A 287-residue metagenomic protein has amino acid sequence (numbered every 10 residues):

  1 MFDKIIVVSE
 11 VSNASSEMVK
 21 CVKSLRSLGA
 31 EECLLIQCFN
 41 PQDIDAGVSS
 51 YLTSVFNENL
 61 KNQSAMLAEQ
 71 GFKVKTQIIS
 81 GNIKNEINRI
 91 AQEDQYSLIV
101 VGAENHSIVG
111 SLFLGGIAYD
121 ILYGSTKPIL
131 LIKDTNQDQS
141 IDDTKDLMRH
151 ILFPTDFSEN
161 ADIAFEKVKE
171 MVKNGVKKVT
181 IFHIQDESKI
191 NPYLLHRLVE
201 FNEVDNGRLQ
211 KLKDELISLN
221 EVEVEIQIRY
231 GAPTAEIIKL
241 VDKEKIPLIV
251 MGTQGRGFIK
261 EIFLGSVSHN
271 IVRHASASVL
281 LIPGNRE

Functional and structural regions predicted by a protein language model:
M1-S50, D146-V199, L219, E223 (+1 more regions): Small/aliphatic-rich secondary-structure junction motif
K4, R89-S140, K239-E287: Gly/Ser-rich helix-loop-strand patches that form or flank binding pockets for ribonucleotide-derived cofactors
K20-K23, Y119, E166, D214 (+1 more regions): Active-site phosphate/pyrophosphate- and oxyanion-stabilizing loops and adjacent acidic/basic residues in soluble
K23-V101: Ordered, small/hydrophobic-rich secondary-structure cores
S24-S27, Q92, Y123, E170-K173 (+3 more regions): Solvent-exposed polar/charged
I36, K75-I79, L130, T180-F182 (+2 more regions): General small-molecule cofactor/ligand-binding pocket signal
L52-N57, L198-G207: A short acidic, glycine-rich active-site loop that binds or catalyzes chemistry on phosphate/adenosine moieties
A65-I99, D138-Q139, I217-I249, R286-E287: Structural beta-alpha unit
